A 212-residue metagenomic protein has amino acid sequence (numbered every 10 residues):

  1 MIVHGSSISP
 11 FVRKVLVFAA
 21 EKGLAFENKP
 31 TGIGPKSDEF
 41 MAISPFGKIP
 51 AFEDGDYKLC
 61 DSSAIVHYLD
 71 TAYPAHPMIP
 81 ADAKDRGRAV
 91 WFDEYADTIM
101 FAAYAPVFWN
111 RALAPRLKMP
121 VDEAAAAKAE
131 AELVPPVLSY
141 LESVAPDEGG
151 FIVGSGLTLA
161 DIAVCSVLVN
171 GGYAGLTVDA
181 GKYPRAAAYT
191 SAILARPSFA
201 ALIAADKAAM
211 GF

Functional and structural regions predicted by a protein language model:
M1-A124, K128, E132, D147 (+1 more regions): GST-like domain detector, emphasizing the conserved glutathione-binding G-site in the N-terminal thioredoxin-like
V15, E130-V137, L141, Y189: Alpha-helical packing segments of well-folded alpha/beta enzyme cores
F52, A89, L141, D161 (+1 more regions): Residue-level signal for nonpolar/aromatic packing positions in well-ordered secondary structure
D97, F101, P135-E142, L194: Structural signal for well-ordered, non-membrane alpha-helices
Y104-A105, I152-T177, K182, A187 (+1 more regions): GST superfamily/GST-like fold recognition
V137-G154: Hydrophobic alpha-helical bundle segments that form small-molecule/ligand-binding pockets
R185-F212: Long hydrophobic alpha-helical segments typical of transmembrane helices together with their membrane-interfacial
